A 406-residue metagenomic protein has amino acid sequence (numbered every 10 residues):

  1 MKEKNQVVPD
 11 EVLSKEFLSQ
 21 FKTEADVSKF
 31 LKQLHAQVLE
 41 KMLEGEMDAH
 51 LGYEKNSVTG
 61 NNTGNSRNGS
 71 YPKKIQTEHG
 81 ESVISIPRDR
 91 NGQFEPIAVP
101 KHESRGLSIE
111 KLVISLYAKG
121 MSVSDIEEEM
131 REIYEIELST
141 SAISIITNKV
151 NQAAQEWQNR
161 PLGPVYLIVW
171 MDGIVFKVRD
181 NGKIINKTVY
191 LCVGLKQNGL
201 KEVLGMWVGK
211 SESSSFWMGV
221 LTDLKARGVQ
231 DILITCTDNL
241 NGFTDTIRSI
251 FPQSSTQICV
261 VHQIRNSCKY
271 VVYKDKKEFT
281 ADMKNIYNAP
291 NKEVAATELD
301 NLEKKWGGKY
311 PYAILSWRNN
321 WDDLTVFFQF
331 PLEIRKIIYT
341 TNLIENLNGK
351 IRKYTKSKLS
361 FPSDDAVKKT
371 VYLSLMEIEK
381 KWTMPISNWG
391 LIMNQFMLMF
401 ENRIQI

Functional and structural regions predicted by a protein language model:
M1-P100: Short, conserved DNA-binding cores of transcription-related domains
E3, P252, N285-I406: Acidic/histidine-rich catalytic cores and adjacent linkers of DNA breakage/strand-transfer/modification proteins
T63, P87-R90, A98-E103, I136 (+8 more regions): RNase H-like nuclease fold core
R105-I109, E278: Alpha-helix N-cap/N′ positions at the starts of helices
S108-G120: Short, amphipathic alpha-helical "recognition" segments used to contact nucleic acids or chromatin
S124-E135: DNA-recognition alpha helix
I234-N241, T246-K284: Conserved beta-strand -> loop -> alpha-helix junction used to position metal-binding or nucleic-acid-contacting
